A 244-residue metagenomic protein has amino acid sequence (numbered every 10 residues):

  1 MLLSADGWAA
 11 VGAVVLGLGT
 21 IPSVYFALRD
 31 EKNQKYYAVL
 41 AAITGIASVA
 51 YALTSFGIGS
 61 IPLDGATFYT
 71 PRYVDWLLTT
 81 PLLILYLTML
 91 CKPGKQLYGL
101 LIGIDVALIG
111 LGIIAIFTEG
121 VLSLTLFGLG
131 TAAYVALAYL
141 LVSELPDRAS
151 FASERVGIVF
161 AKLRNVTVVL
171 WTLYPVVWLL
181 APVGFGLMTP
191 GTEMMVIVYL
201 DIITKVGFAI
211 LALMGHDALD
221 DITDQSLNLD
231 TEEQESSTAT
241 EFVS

Functional and structural regions predicted by a protein language model:
M1-L18: Hydrophobic transmembrane alpha-helical segments in integral membrane proteins
M1-L3, R148-I158, A218-S244: Haloarchaeal acidic low-complexity proteome signature biased toward cell-envelope/secretome components but also
V15-G17, Y36-F56, L170-L179: Hydrophobic alpha-helical transmembrane segments of multi-pass membrane proteins
L18-V24, A133-V156, A161, V169 (+1 more regions): Alpha-helical transmembrane segments in multipass membrane proteins, preferentially the mid-helix core
T20-K32, P81-P93: C-terminal ends of transmembrane helices
V49-R72: Helix-loop junctions on the outward
T88-A152: Membrane-proximal helix-loop-helix units in multi-pass membrane proteins
V176-I203: Extracellular/periplasmic helix-loop-helix junctions in multi-pass membrane proteins
